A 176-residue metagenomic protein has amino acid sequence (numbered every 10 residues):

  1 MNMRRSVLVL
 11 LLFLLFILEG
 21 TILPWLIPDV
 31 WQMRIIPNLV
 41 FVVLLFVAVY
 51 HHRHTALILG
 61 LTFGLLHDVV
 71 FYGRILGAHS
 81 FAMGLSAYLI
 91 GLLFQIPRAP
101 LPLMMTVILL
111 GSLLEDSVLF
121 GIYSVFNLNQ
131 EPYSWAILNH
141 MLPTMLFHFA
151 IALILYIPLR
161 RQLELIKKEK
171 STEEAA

Functional and structural regions predicted by a protein language model:
M1-A176: Terminal, non-globular segments
